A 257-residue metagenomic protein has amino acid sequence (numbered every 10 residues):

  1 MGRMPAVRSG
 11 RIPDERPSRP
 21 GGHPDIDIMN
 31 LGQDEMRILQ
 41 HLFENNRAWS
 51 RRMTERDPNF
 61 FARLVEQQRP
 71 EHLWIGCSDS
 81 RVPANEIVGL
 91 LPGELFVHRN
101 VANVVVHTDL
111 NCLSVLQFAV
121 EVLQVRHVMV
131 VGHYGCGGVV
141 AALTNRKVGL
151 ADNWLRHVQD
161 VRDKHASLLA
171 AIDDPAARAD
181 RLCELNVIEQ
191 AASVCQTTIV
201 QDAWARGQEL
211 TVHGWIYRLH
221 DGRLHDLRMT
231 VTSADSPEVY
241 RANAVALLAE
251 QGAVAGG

Functional and structural regions predicted by a protein language model:
G2-R8: Extreme N-terminal basic, low-complexity initiation segments that serve as generic localization/processing leaders
P5, P13-P17, G22-H23, N30: Short, low-complexity intrinsically disordered segments enriched in A/P/G/S/L with frequent Arg, especially at protein
N30-P70, A102-R126, G137-G257: Divalent-metal-activated hydrolytic enzyme cores
M53-E94: N-terminal short beta-loop-beta anion/metal-coordinating cradle
I75-C77, R99, M129-H133, H213-R218: Short beta-strand segments
D79-R81, H133-G138: Gly/Ser/Thr-rich loops at beta-strand to alpha-helix junctions that form or flank small-molecule/cofactor-binding
R81-V115: Active-site cofactor/substrate anionic-group-binding motifs, chiefly glycine- and Lys/Arg-rich phosphate-binding loops
